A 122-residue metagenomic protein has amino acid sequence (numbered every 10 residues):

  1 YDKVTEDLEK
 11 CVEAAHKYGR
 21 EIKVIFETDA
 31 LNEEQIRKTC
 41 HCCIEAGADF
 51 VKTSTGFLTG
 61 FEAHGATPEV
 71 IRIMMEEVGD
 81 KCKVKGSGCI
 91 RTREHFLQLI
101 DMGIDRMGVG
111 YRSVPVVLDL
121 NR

Functional and structural regions predicted by a protein language model:
Y1-L58: Conserved anion-binding
K3-E6, Q35, G65-E69, R91: Short secondary-structure boundary/capping elements
E9-V12, I71-M75, L97-I100, P115-L118: Predominant activation on well-ordered alpha-helical scaffold segments within soluble catalytic domains
A14-K23, T67-K81, L120: N-terminal small/glycine-rich loop or linker at the start of catalytic domains across soluble metabolic enzymes
L31-C42, R72, E76, D80 (+2 more regions): Catalytic cores of alpha/beta
T39-E76, C82-V84: Alpha-helical membrane segments in multi-pass integral membrane proteins
E45-A63, C89-R91, H95-R122: Glycine-rich phosphate-binding active-site loops on the catalytic face of alpha/beta enzymes
